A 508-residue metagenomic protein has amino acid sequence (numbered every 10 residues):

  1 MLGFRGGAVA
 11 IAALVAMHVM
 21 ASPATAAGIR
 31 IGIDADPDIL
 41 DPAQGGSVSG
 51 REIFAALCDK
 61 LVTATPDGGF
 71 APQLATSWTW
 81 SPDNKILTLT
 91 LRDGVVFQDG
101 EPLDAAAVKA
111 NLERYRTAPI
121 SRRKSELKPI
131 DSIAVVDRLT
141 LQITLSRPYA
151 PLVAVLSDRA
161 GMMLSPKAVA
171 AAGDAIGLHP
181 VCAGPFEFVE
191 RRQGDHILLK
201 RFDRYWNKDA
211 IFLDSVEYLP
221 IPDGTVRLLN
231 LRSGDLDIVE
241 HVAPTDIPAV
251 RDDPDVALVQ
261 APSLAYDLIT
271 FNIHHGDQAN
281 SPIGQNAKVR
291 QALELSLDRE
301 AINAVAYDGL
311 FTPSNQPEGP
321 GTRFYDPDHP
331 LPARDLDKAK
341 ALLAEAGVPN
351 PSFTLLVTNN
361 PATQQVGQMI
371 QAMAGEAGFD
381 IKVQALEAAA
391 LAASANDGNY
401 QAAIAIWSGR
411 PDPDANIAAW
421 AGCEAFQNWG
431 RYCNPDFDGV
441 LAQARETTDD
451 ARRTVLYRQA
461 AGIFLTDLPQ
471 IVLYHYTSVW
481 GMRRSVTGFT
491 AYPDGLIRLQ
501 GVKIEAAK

Functional and structural regions predicted by a protein language model:
I29, A150, R192, R201 (+4 more regions): Detector for C-terminal structural segments
R30, D104-N111, R138-T144, G184-P185 (+5 more regions): Alpha-helical secondary-structure segments
G32-P82, A110-E113, V181-C182, G481 (+1 more regions): N-terminal lobe/hinge region of extracytoplasmic solute-binding protein
G69, S157-I211, S215-E217, L336-D337 (+2 more regions): Gly/Pro-rich hinge or "lid" segments in bacterial periplasmic/extracellular proteins
T76-S121, V136, Q142-T144, N230 (+1 more regions): Aromatic- and charge-enriched surface segment that lines or borders ligand/interaction sites
T79, T90, K124-A168: Surface-exposed binding/hinge segments that line and control ligand-binding clefts or catalytic entry sites
R204-A249, A287, Q371-A372, D380-K382: Ligand-site clamp/hinge motif
Q278, T312-E345, A362: Structural transition elements
